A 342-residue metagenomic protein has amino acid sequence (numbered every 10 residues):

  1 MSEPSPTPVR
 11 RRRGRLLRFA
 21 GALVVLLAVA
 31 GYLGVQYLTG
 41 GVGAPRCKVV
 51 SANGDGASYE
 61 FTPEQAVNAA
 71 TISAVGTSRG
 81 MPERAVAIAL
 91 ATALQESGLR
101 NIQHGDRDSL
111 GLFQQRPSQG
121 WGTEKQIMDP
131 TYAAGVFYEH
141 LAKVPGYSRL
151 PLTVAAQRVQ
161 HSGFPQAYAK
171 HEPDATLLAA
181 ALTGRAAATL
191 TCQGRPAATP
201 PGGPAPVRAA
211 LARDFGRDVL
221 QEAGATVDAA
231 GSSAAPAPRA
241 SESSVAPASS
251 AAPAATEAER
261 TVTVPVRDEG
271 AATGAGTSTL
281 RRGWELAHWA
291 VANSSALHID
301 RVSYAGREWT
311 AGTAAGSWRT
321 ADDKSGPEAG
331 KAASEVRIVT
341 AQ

Functional and structural regions predicted by a protein language model:
M1-A74, R185-A188: N-terminal export signals and maturation junctions of secreted/periplasmic proteins
M1-L17, S232-S233, P238-S250, P327 (+1 more regions): Actinobacteria-biased recognition of intrinsically disordered, low-complexity terminal regions
S73, E83-G98, V159-Q160: Short, functionally critical alpha-helical segments immediately adjacent to catalytic or ligand/cofactor-binding
T77-A89, N101-H104, K143-A155, H171 (+3 more regions): Surface-exposed patches in mature extracellular/periplasmic domains of secreted proteins
S97-L99, Q119-A167: Alpha-helical segment that forms one wall of the substrate-binding/catalytic cleft in peptidoglycan-active domains
R107-G122: Substrate-binding/active-site groove segments that recognize and process beta-1,4-linked N-acetyl-hexosamine
A179-A181, S295-L297, V302-Q342: Extracellularly exposed regions in secreted/surface proteins, prominently low-complexity, repeat-rich
C192-T279: Flexible, glycine-rich surface segments
